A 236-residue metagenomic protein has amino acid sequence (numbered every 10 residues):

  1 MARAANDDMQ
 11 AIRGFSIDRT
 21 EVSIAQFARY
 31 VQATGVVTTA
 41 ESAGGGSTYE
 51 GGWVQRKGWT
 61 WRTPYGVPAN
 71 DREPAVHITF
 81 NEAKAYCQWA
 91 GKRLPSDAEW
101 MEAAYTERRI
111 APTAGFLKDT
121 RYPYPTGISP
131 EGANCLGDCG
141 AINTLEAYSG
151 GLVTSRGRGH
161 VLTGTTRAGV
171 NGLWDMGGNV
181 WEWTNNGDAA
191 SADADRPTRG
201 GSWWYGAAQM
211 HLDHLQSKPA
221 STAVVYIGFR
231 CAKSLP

Functional and structural regions predicted by a protein language model:
M1-T60, F80-N81, E107-A111, G140 (+2 more regions): Short, compositionally biased
G44, T48-Y49, Q55-Q216: Functional-site microenvironments in short loops/helix caps that host divalent-cation chemistry
Q216-A223: Short proline/glycine-enriched turn/loop segments at secondary-structure junctions
